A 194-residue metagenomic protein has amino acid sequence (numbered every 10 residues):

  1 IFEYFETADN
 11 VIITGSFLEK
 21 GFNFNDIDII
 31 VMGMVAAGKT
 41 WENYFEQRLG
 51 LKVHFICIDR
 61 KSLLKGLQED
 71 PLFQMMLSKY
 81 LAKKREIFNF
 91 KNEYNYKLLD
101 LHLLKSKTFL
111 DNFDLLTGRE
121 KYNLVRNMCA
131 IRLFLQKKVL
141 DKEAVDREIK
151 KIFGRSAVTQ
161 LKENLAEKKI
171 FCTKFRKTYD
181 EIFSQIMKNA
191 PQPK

Functional and structural regions predicted by a protein language model:
I1-D9, L18-F24, G33-K194: Catalytic core of pol beta-like nucleotidyltransferases
D26-D28: Acidic Asp/Glu-based divalent-cation binding sites
